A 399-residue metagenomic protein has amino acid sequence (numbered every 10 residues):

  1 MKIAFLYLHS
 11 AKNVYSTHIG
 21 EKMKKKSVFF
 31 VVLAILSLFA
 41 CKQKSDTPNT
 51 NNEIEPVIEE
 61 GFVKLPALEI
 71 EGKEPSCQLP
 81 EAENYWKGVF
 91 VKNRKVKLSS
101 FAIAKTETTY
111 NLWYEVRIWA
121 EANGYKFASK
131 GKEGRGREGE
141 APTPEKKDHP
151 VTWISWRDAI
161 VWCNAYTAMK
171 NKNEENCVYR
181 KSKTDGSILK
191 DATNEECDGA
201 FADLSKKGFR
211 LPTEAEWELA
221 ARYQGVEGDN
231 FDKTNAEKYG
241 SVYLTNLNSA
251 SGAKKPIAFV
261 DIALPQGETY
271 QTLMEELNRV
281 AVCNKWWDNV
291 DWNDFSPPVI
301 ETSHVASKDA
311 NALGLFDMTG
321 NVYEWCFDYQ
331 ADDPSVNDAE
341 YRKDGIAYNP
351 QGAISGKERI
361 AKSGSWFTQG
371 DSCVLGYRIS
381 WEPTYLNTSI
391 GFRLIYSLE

Functional and structural regions predicted by a protein language model:
A4-K22: Short, Lys/Arg-enriched N-terminal segments with co-localized hydrophobic residues within the first ~10-30 amino acids
M23-V31, L38-G61: Bacterial Sec-dependent N-terminal signal peptides
E53-P66, I70-G72, A200-F201, K206-F209: GGW-centered surface loops in extracellular recognition modules
K64, A102-A104, P150-W153, R210-P212 (+7 more regions): Structural recognition of the beta-strand scaffold that forms the well-ordered cores of secreted hydrolase catalytic
G72-L98, D291-A306, C373-S389: Short, polar loop/linker segments at the starts of domains and inter-domain junctions
Q78, K97-L273, L277-V280, W286-W287 (+3 more regions): Active-site microenvironments of metalloenzymes and redox enzymes
V91-R94, M318-E399: Surface-exposed recognition segments
D198-D203, Q271-T319, E382: Short, well-ordered junction/capping motifs at the entry into regular secondary structure
